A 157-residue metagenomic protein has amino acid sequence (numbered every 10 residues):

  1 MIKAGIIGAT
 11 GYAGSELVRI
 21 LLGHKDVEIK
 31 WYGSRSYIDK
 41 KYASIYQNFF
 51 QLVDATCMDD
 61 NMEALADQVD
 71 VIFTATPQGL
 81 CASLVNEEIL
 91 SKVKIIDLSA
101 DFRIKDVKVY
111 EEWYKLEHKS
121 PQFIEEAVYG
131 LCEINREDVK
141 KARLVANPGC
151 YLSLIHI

Functional and structural regions predicted by a protein language model:
M1-A4: Extreme N-terminal starter segment of soluble prokaryotic enzymes
T10, G14-V18: N-terminal Rossmann NAD(P)H-binding glycine-rich loop of SDR-like oxidoreductase domains
D26, K30-Q68, W113: Conserved N-terminal Rossmann-fold NAD(P) cofactor-binding segment
V71-F73, A146: N-terminal Rossmann-like NAD(P) cofactor-binding module of classical short-chain dehydrogenase/reductase
T76-P77, A100, G149-C150: Short glycine-/small-residue-rich Rossmann-like dinucleotide-binding loops
L80-I95: Rossmann-fold NAD(P) dinucleotide-binding segment
S99-E137: Rossmann-fold NAD(P)-binding glycine/threonine-rich loop
I155-I157: Conserved small/polar residues in nucleotide/adenosyl-binding loops
